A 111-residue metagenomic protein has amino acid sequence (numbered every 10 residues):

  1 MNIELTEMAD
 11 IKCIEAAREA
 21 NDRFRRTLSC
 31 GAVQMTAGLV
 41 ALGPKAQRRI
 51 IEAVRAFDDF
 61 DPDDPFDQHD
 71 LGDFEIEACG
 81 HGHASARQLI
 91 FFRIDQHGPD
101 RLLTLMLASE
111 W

Functional and structural regions predicted by a protein language model:
N2-G80: Compact soluble domain cores
Q68-W111: Short, compact, well-ordered microdomains
